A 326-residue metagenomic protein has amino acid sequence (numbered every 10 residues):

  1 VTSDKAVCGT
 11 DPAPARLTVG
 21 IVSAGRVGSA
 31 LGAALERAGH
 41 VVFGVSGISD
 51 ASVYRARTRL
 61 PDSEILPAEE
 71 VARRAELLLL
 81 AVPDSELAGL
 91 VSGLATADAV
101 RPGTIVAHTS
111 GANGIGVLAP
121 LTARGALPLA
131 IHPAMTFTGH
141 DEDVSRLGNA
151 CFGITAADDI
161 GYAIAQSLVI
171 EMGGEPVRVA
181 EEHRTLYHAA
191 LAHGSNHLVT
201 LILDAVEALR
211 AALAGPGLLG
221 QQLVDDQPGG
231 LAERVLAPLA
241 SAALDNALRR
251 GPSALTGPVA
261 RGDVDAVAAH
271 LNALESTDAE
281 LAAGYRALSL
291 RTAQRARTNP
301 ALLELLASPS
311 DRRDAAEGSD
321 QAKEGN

Functional and structural regions predicted by a protein language model:
V1-R73: NAD(P)+-binding Rossmann beta1-loop-alpha1 motif at the extreme N-terminus of oxidoreductases
T2, A13, R234-N326: NAD(P)-dependent Rossmann-like dehydrogenase/reductase catalytic/cofactor-binding core
T2-P14, A97, A211-G230, R312-N326: Intrinsically disordered, low-complexity terminal tails and inter-domain linkers enriched for S/T/G/P/D/E
T18, H40-G44, A75-L78, P102-V106 (+1 more regions): Short active-site oxyanion
S29, A33, R37, T58 (+5 more regions): Short, well-ordered alpha-helices that flank and scaffold nucleotide-derived cofactor binding pockets
A38, A56-R59, L121, E142-N246: Internal alpha-helical scaffold of NAD(P)-dependent oxidoreductase catalytic cores
D50, Y54, T58-L60, E64-E142: Rossmann-like NAD(P)(H) cofactor-binding subdomain of soluble oxidoreductases
